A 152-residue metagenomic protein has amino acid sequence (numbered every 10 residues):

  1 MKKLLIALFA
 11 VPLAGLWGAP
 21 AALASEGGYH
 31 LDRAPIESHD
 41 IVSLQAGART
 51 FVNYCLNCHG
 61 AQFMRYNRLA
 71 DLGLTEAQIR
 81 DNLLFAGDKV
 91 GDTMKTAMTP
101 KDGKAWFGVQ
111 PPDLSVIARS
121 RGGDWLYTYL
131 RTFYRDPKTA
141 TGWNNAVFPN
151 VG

Functional and structural regions predicted by a protein language model:
M1-S38: Post-cleavage N-terminal segment of exported redox proteins
I36-S43, W106, A118: Extracytoplasmic/periplasmic, Sec-exported soluble proteins
H39-A61: Sequence/structural segment immediately N-terminal to covalent heme-attachment motifs in c-type and related
Q62-F63, A118: A mature extracytoplasmic/lumenal domain signature
N67-G73: Short cysteine/histidine-rich zinc-coordinating motifs and their immediately flanking basic loops
L74-F148: Electron-transfer interface patches adjacent to heme c in soluble/periplasmic c-type cytochromes and di-/multiheme
V151-G152: Mobile gating loops/cap/lid regions near enzyme active sites that modulate substrate access
